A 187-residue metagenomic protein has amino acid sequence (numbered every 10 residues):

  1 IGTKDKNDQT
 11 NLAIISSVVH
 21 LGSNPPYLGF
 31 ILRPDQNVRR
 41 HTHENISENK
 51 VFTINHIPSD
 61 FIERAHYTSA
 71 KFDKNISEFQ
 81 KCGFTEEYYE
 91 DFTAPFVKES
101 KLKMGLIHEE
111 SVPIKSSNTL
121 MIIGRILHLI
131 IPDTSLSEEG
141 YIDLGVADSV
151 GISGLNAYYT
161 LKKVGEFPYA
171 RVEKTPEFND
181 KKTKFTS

Functional and structural regions predicted by a protein language model:
G2-S187: Basic, polyanion-binding surface patches
